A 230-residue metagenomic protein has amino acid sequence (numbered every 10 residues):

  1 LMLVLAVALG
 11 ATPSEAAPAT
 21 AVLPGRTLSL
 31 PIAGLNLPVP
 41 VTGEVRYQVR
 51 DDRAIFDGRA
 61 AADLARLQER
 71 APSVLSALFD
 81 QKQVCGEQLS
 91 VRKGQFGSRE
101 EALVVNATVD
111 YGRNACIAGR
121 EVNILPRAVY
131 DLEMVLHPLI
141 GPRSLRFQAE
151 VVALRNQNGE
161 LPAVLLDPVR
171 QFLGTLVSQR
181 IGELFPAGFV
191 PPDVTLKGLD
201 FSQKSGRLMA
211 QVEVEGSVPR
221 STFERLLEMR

Functional and structural regions predicted by a protein language model:
L1-G10: Bacterial N-terminal signal peptides
P13: Family-specific functional hotspots in central-to-late sequence segments
A16-R230: Extracellular/lumenal and peripheral-membrane lipid-interaction modules
